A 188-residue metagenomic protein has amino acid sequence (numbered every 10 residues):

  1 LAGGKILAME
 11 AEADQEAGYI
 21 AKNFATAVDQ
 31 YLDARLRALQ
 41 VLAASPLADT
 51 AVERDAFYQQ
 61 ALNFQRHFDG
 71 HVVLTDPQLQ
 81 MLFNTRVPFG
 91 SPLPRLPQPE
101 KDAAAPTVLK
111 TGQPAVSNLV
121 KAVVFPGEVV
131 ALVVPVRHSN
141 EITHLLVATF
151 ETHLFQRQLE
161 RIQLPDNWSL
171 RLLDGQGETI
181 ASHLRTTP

Functional and structural regions predicted by a protein language model:
L1-E53, N63-G70: Juxtamembrane extracytoplasmic/periplasmic/luminal helical "stalk" adjacent to the first N-terminal
A13, L96-E100, L172: Short acidic-hydrophobic sequence patches enriched in Asp/Glu that either
L39, D69-T75, W168-R171: Short, hydrophobic-rich beta-strand element in sensory/regulatory alpha-beta domains
L47-A48, L79, G177: Short, solvent-exposed secondary-structure junction/capping segments
R66, H71-V73, Q78-H153, R157 (+1 more regions): Extracytoplasmic/periplasmic ligand-binding sensor regions of membrane-associated signaling proteins
N84-T85, L154-P188: Intrinsic low-complexity, intrinsically disordered coil/linker regions enriched in small/polar and charged residues
